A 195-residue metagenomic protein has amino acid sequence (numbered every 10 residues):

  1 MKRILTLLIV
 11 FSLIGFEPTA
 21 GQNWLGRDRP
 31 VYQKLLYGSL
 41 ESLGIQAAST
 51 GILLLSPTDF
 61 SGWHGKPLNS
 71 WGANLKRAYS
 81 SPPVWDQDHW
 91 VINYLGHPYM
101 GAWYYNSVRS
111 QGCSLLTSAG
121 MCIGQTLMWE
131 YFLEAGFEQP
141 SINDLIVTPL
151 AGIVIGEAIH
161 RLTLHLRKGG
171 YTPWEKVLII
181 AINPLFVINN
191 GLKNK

Functional and structural regions predicted by a protein language model:
M1-I4: Positively charged n-region of N-terminal signal peptides that target proteins for export
L7-Y105, R109-L115, K168-K195: N-terminal targeting leaders of membrane proteins
I45, S49, L53, W129 (+1 more regions): Alpha-helical transmembrane segments of multipass membrane proteins
M100-G101, L133-L164, E175-I182: Alpha-helical transmembrane segments that form the membrane-embedded catalytic/substrate-binding core of multi-pass
N106-S107, G120, Q125, E157 (+1 more regions): Generic alpha-helix signal with a bias toward terminal, lower-confidence helices and secondary-structure junctions
S114-G136, P149-I153: Small-polar-interrupted transmembrane alpha-helices in polytopic inner-membrane proteins
